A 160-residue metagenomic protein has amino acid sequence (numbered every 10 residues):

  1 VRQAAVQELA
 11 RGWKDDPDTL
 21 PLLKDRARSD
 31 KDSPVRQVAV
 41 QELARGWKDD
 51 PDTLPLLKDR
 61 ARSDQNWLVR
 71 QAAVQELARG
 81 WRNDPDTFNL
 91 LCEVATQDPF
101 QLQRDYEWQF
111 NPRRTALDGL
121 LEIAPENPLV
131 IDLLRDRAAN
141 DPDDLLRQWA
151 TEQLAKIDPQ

Functional and structural regions predicted by a protein language model:
V6-Q7, A39-Q41, A73-Q75, R114-D118 (+2 more regions): Hydrophobic core positions within HEAT/HEAT-like alpha-solenoid repeats
L9-G12, G46, L77-N83, L120-E126 (+1 more regions): Residue-level signature of the C-terminal ends
K14-A27, K48-A61, R82-Q103, E126-A138 (+1 more regions): Amphipathic alpha-helical scaffolding segments comprising HEAT/armadillo-like alpha-solenoid repeats
K31-P34, Q65-L68, F100-Y106, F110-N111 (+1 more regions): Alpha-helix N-cap/helix-start positions at coil->helix boundaries
W108-A139, D143: Extended alpha-helical scaffolding segments
R135, A139-Q160: Eukaryotic acidic, Ser/Thr-rich intrinsically disordered low-complexity regions
